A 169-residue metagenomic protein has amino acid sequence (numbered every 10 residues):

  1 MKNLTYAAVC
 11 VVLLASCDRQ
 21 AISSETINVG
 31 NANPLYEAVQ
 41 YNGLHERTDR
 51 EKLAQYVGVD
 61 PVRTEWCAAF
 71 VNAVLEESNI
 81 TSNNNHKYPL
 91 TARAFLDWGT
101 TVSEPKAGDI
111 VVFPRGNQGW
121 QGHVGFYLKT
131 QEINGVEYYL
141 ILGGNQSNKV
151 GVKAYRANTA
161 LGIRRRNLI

Functional and structural regions predicted by a protein language model:
K2-A8: Sec-dependent signal peptide recognition, specifically the positively charged N-region followed immediately by
L14-S16: C-terminal motif of bacterial Sec signal peptides marking the signal peptidase cleavage site
D18-N83: N-terminal capping segments
G30-N33, T81-G151: ...with weaker cross-activation on analogous glycine-rich loops/strands in unrelated enzymes
V152-I169: Intrinsically disordered, low-complexity, charged/polar segments
